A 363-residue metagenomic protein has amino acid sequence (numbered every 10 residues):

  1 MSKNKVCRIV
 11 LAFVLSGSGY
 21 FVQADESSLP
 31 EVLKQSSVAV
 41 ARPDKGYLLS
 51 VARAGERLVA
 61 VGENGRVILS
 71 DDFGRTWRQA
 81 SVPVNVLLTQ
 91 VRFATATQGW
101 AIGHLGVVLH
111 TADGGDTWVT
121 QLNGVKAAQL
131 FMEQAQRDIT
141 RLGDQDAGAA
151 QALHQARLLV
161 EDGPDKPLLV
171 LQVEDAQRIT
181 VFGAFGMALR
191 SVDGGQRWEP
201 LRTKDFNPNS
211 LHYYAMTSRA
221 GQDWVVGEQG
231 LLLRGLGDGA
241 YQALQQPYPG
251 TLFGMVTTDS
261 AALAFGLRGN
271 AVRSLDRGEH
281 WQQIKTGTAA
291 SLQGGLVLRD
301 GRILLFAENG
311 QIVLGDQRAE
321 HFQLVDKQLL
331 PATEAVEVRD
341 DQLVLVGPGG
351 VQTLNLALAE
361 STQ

Functional and structural regions predicted by a protein language model:
M1-V10: Bacterial N-terminal signal peptides that target proteins for export
K3, G17-G19, L275: Compositionally biased regions
K5, F21-A24: Intrinsically disordered, low-complexity serine/threonine-rich segments
I9-S18: Bacterial N-terminal signal peptides
Q23-Q363: Residue-level hotspots at or immediately adjacent to binding/recognition sites across diverse folds
